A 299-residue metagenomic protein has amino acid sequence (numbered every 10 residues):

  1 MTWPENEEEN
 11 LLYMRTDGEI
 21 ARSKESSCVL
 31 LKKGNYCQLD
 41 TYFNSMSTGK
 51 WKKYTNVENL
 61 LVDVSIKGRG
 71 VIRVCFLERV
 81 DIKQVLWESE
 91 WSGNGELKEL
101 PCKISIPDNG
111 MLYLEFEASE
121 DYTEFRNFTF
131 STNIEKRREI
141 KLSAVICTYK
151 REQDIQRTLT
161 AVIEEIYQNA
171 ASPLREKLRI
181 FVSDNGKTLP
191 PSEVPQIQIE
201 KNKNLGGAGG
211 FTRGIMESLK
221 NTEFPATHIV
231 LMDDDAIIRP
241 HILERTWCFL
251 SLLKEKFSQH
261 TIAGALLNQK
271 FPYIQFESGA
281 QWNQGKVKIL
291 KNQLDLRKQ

Functional and structural regions predicted by a protein language model:
M1-G49: Glycan-recognition and processing domains
G18-A21, Y36-T160, P173: N-proximal low-complexity "stem/linker" segments adjacent to membrane-targeting elements
R151-T158, K203-F211, I238-I242: Phosphate/oxyanion-binding active-site loops and adjacent basic polyanion-contact surfaces
V162-E200: Acidic donor-binding segment of Leloir-type glycosyltransferases
S192-G209, E217: Conserved donor nucleotide-binding strand/loop of the catalytic core
K220, I237-K288: Conserved donor NDP-sugar-binding/catalytic core segment of glycosyltransferases
E223-I237: Short beta-strand-to-loop acidic/aromatic patch adjacent to the donor-nucleotide binding site
N292-Q299: A recurrent flexible, glycine/aromatic-enriched loop bordering the glycosyltransferase active site that acts as
